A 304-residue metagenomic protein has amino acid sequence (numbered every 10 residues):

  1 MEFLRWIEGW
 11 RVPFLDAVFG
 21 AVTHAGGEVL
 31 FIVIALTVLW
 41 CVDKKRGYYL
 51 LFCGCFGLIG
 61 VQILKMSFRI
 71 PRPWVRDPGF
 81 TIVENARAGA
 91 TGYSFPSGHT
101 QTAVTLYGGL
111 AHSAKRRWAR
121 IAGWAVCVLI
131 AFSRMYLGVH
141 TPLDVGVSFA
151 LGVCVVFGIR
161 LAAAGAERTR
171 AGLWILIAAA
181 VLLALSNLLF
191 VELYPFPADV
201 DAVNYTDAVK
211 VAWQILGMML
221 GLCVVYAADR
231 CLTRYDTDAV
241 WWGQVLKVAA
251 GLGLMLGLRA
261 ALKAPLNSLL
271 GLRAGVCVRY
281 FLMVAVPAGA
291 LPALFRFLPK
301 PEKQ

Functional and structural regions predicted by a protein language model:
M1-L30, V61-G92, V200-V203, W213 (+4 more regions): N-terminal transmembrane-helix/juxtamembrane module of multi-pass inner/ER membrane proteins
I7, T37-V38, L64, L110: Broad structural signal for hydrophobic residues in well-ordered alpha-helices, predominantly aliphatic
L15, L30, C53-G57, T100: Generic structural signal for well-ordered secondary structure
F19, I34-A35, W74-K263: Membrane-embedded catalytic cores of phosphoryl/pyrophosphoryl-handling enzymes
T23-V42, H99: Hydrophobic alpha-helical transmembrane segments
V42-G47, L51-G79, Y107: Acidic/His- and Gly-rich active-site-bordering loop/insert found across diverse amide/peptide-bond hydrolases
